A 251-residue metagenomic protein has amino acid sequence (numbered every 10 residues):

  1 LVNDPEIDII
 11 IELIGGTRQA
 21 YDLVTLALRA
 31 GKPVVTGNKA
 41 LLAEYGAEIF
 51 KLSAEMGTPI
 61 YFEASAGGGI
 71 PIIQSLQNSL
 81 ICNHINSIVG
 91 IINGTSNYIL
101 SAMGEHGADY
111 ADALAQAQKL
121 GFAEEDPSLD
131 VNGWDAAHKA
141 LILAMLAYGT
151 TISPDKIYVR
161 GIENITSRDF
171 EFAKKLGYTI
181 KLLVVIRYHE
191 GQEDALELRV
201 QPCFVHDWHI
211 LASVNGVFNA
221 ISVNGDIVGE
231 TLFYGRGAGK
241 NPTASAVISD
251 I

Functional and structural regions predicted by a protein language model:
L1-I9, L13-R18: A structured beta-alpha segment of the ubiquitous adenosine-cofactor-binding alpha/beta core
E6-I7, I85, G177-Y178: Short, high-confidence coil segments that cap the C-terminus of an alpha-helix and link into the following beta-strand
I14-A30, G37-N78: Rossmann-fold NAD(P)-binding glycine/threonine-rich loop
A54-D135, I142: Rossmann-like NAD(P)H-binding beta-loop-alpha module
D112-S213, F218-A220: Substrate-binding/catalytic subdomain of NAD(P)-dependent oxidoreductase enzymes
W208-I251: ATP-dependent carboxylate/acyl-activation modules
